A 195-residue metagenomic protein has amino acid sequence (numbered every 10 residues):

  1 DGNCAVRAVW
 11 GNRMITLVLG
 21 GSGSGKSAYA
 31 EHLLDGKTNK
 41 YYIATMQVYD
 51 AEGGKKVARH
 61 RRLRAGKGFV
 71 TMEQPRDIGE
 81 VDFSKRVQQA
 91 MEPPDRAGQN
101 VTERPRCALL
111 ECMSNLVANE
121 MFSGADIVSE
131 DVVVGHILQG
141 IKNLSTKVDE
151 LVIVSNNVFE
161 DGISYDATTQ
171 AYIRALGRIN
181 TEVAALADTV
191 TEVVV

Functional and structural regions predicted by a protein language model:
D1-R13: Short, Lys/Arg-enriched N-terminal segments with co-localized hydrophobic residues within the first ~10-30 amino acids
M14-V18, K40, P105-C112, L116 (+1 more regions): Generic beta-sheet signal
I15-F83: Conserved P-loop
G23, Q47, S114, V158-F159: Short, glycine/serine-rich, charged loops/turns that create anion-binding and catalytic segments at active sites
A30, H60, L109, N156 (+1 more regions): Residue-level signal for inorganic ion chemistry
H32, K55-R59, R86-V87, F122-D126 (+1 more regions): Short, glycine/charged-enriched secondary-structure capping and boundary segments
D77-S145: Phosphate-binding/switch loop-helix module in NTP-utilizing enzymes
N115-V195: Replace "adjacent to P-loop NTPase cores in ATP/GTP-dependent enzymes" with "adjacent to NTP-binding cores
